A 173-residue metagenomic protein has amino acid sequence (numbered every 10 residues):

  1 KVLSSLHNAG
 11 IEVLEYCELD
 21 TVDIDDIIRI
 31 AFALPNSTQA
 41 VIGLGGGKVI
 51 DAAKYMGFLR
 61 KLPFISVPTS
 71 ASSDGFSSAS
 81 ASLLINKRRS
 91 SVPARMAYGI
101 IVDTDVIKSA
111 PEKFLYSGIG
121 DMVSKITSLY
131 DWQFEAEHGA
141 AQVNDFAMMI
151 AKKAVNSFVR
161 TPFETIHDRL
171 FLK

Functional and structural regions predicted by a protein language model:
K1-A40: ATP/NTP phosphate-donor binding region
T21-D25, I50-A52, G75: Short active-site-adjacent helix-start/loop capping segments
T21-V22, K48, A71, I107: Glycine-/small-residue-rich active-site loops that bind phosphorylated ligands and cofactors
I27-I30, I50-A52, N86-R88: A generic local structural motif
F32-I42, L84-P93: A polyampholytic, Gly/Pro-enriched intrinsically disordered region
L34-M56, R60-A71: A short, small-residue-rich loop immediately preceding and capping a beta-strand
F58-R160: A glycine/threonine-rich phosphate-anchoring loop and its flanking beta-alpha core in nucleotide/phosphate-binding
S157-K173: Oxyanion-binding "anion nests"
